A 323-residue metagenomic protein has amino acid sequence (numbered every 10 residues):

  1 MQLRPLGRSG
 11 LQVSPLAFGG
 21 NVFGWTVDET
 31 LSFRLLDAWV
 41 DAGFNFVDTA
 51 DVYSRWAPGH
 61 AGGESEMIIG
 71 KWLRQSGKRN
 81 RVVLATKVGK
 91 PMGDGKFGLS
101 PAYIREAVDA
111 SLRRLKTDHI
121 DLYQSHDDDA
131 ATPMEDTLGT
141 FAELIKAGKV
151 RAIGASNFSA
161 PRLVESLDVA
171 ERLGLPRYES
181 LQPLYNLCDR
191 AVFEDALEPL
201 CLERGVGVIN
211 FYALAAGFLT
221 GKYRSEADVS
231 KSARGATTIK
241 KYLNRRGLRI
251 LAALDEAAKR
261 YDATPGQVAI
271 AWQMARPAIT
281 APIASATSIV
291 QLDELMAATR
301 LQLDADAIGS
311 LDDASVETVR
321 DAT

Functional and structural regions predicted by a protein language model:
M1-R81, K146: N-terminal binding-site loop/beta-alpha segment at the start of enzyme catalytic domains that lines or forms
G20-T30, P91-A102, A131-T132: Active-site mouth loops of central-metabolism enzymes
N21-F23, V52, K87-P91, S125-D128 (+3 more regions): Active-site beta-loop-alpha junctions enriched in small/polar residues
V27-W39, L99-R114, L163-D168: Short, acidic/polar
Y53-P58, P91-K96, L219, E294: A short acidic, helix-capping loop that chelates divalent metal ions and anchors anionic groups
L112-A131: Active-site groove signature of glycoside hydrolases
T132-T318: Beta/alpha (TIM)-barrel catalytic core signal, keyed to glycine-rich beta->alpha loops juxtaposed to Asp/Glu that bind
